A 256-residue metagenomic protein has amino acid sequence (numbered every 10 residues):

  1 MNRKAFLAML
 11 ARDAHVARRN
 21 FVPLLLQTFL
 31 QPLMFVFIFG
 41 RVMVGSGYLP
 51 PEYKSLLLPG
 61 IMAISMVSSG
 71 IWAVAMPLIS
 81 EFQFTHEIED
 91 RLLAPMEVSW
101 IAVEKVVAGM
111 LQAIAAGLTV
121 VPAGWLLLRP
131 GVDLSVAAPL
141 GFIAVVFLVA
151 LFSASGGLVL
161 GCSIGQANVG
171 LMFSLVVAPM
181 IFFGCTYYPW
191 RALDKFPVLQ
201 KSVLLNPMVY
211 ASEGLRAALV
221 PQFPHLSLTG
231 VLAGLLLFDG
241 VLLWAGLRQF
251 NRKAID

Functional and structural regions predicted by a protein language model:
M1-L30: Aromatic- and glycine-rich beta-strand/loop motifs that create alpha-glucan
R3-A11, Y188-G230: Short hydrophobic, aromatic-rich alpha-helical segments embedded in or entering the lipid bilayer of multi-pass
N20-L24, L56-G60, S68-W72, E104 (+3 more regions): Short alpha-helical transmembrane interface motifs in multi-pass membrane proteins
V22, R41-P51: Short, hydrophobic transmembrane alpha-helix segments
Q31-F39, K54-L127, L175-V176, I181: Hydrophobic alpha-helical transmembrane segments of multi-pass membrane transport proteins
P32, V36-R41, E213-D256: Alpha-helical transmembrane segments of multi-pass membrane transporters/translocases
M43, G161-L205, V209: Transmembrane helix segments
V98, V103-L175, P224-L247: Alpha-helical transmembrane segments and their short interhelical loops
